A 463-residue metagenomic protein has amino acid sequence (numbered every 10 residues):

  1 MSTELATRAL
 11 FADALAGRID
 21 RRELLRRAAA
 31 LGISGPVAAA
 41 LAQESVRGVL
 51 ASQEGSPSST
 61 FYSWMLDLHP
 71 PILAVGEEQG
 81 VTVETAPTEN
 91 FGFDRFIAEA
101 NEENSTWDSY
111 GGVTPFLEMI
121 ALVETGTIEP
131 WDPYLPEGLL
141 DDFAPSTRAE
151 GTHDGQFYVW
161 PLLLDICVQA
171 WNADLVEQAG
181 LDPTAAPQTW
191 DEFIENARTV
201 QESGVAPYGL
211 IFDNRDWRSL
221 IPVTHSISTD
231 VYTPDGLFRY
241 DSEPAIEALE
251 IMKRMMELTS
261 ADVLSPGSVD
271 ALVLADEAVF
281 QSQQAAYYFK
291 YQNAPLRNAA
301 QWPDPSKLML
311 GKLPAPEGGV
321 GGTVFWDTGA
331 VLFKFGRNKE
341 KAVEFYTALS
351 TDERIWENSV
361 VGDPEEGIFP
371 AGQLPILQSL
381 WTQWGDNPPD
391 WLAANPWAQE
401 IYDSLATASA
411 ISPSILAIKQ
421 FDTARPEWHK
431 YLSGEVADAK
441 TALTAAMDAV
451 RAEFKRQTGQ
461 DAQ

Functional and structural regions predicted by a protein language model:
M1-E23: N-terminal secretory signal peptides
R21-S45: N-terminal export signals
R47, H153-L162, C167, D191-F238 (+3 more regions): Extracytoplasmic/periplasmic solute-binding protein
S52, Y62-E84, A424: Short, polar/charged alpha-helical segment
G76-F143, T152, Q178-Q188, E277-Y287 (+1 more regions): Extracytoplasmic "Venus flytrap"/periplasmic binding protein-like
T114-V168, I194, K307-K312, E400 (+1 more regions): Hinge/lid segment of periplasmic solute-binding proteins
E195-T199, L237-P266, M309-L313: Glycine-centered hinge/linker elements that transmit conformational signals in sensory and ligand-binding systems
N293-D304, E317-P426, A462: C-terminal lobe and pocket-closing loops of periplasmic/extracytoplasmic Venus-flytrap solute-binding proteins
